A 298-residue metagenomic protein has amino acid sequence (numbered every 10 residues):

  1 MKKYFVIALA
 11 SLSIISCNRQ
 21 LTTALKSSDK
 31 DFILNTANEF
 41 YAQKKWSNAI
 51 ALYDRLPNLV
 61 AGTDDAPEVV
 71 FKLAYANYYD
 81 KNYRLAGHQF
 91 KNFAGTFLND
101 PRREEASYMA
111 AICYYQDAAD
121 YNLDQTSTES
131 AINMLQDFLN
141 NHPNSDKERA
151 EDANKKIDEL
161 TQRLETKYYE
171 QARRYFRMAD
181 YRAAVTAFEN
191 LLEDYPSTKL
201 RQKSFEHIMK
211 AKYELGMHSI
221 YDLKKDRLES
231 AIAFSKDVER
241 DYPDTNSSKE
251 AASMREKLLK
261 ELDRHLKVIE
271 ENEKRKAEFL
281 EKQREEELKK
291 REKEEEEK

Functional and structural regions predicted by a protein language model:
M1-C17: Sec-dependent bacterial lipoprotein signal peptides
Y4, C17-K298: Acidic, polar-rich low-complexity tracts and alpha-helical solenoid repeat scaffolds
